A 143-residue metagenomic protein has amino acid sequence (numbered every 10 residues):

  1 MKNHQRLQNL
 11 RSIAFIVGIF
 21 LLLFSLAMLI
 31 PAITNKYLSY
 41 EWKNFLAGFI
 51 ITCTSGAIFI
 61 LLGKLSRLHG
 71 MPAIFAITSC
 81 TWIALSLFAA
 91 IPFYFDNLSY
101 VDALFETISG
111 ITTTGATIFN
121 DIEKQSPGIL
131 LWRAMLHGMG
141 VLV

Functional and structural regions predicted by a protein language model:
M1-V143: Membrane-proximal intracellular helices of multi-pass ion channels
